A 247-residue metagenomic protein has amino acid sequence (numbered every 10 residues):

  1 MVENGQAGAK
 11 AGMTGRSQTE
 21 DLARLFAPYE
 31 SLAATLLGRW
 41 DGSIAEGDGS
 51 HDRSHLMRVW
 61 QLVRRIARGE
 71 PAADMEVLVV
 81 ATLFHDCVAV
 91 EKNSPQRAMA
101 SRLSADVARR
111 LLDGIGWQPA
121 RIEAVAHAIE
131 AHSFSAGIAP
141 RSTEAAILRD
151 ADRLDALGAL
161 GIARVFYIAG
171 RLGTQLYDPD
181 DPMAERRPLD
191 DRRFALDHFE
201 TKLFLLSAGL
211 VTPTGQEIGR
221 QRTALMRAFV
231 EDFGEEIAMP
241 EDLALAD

Functional and structural regions predicted by a protein language model:
G5-G8, G12-G15: Residue-identity detector for glycine
T14-R24, I44-P71, F84, G137-D247: Divalent metal-dependent phosphate-bond-processing catalytic cores, especially two-metal-ion Mg2+/Mn2+ enzymes that act
D21-G42: Short alpha-helical hairpin
A33-L36, I129, L203: A generic structural signal for nonpolar/aromatic side chains embedded in well-ordered alpha-helices
V59, M99-D113: An active-site-proximal "capping" alpha-helix that borders the catalytic cofactor pocket
M75-S94, A100, S104, A124-F134: His-Asp-centered metal-binding catalytic motifs of divalent-metal-dependent phosphohydrolases/nucleases
A108-A146: Hydrophobic, well-structured mid-protein blocks that either form specific transmembrane helices
